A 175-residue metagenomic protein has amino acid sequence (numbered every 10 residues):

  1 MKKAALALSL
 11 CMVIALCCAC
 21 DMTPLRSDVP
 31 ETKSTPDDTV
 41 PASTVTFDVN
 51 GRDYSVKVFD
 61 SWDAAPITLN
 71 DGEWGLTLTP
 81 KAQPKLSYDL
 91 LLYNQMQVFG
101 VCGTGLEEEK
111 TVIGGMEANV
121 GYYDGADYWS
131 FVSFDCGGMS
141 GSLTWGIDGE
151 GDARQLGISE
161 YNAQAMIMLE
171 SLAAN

Functional and structural regions predicted by a protein language model:
M1-L8: Positively charged n-region of N-terminal signal peptides that target proteins for export
C11-M12: Repetitive helical segments and hydrophobic/amphipathic motifs
L16-A19: C-terminal motif of bacterial Sec signal peptides marking the signal peptidase cleavage site
P24-V58: N-terminal, intrinsically disordered, polar/charged segments of Gram-positive cell-envelope systems that serve as
V40-T46, E73-L76, E107-E108, V112-V120: Short, hydrophobic/aromatic-rich segments at coil-to-beta transitions
T46-V101, D124-S130: Secretory pathway targeting signatures of secreted, lumenal, and periplasmic proteins
D60-W62, L143-N175: Surface-exposed amphipathic alpha-helical segments
V101-D148: Signature of long, low-cysteine stretches enriched in small and polar/charged residues
